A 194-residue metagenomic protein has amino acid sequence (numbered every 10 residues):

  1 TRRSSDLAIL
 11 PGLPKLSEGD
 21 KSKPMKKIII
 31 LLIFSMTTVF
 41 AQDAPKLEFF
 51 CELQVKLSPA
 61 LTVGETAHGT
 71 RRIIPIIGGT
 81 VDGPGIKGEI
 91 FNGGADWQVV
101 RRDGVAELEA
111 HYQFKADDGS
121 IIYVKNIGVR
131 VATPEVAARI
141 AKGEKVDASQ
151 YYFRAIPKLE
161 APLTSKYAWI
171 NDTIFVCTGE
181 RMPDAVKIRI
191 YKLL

Functional and structural regions predicted by a protein language model:
T1-S4: Short, small-residue-biased leader/transition segments that mark boundaries at the very start of proteins
L16: Cationic, low-complexity basic patches in intrinsically disordered or flexible, solvent-exposed regions
S22-I28: Positively charged n-region of N-terminal signal peptides that target proteins for export
I28-T37: Sec-dependent N-terminal signal peptides
Q42-L194: Beta-strand-enriched cores of mature, soluble protein domains
